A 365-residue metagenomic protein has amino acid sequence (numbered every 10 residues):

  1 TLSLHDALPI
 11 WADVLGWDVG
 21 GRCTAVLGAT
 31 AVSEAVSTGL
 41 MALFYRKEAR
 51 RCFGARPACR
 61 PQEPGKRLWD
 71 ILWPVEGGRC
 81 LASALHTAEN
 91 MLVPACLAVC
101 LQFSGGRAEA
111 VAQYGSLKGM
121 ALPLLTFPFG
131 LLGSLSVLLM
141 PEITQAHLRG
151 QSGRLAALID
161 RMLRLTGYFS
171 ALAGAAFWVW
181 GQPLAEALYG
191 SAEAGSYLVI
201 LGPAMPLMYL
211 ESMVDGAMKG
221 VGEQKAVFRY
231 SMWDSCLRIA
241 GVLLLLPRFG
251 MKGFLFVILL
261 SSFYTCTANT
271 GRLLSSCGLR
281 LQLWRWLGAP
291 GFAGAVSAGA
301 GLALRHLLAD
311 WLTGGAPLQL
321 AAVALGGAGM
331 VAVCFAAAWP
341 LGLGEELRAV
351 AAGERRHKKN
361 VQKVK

Functional and structural regions predicted by a protein language model:
T1-L8: Short, small-residue-biased leader/transition segments that mark boundaries at the very start of proteins
P9, V242-L243, A295-W311: Hydrophobic alpha-helical transmembrane segments in multi-pass integral membrane proteins
D13-V19, C80-P128, Q145, A185-Y189 (+2 more regions): Helix-terminus/linker motif at the lipid-water interface of multi-pass membrane proteins
V14-L27, A42-A82, G150-G153, L273-G291: Interhelical loop/hinge segments that connect adjacent transmembrane helices in multipass membrane
V26-M41, S196-G222, A226-L246, M251-L274 (+1 more regions): Short runs within selected transmembrane alpha-helices of multi-pass transporters and secretion channels
L125-R149: Helix-loop junctions and terminal segments of transmembrane helices in multi-pass membrane transport/translocation
A156-L207, I239-A240: Alpha-helical transmembrane segments of multi-pass membrane transport and lipid-handling proteins
A303-K365: Membrane-proximal transmembrane or re-entrant/amphipathic helices at the cytosolic face
